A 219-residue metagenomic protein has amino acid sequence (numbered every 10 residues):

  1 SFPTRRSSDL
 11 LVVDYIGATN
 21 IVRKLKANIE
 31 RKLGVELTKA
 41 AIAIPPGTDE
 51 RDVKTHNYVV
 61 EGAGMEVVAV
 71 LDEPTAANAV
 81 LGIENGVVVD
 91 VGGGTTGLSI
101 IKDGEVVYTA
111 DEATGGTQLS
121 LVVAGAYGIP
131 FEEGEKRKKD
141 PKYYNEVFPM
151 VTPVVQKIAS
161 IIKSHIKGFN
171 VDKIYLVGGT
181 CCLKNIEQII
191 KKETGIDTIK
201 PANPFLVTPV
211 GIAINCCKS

Functional and structural regions predicted by a protein language model:
S1, T96-I100: Short beta-strand scaffold segments in enzyme catalytic cores
S1-V88, E105-S219: Nucleotide/phosphate-binding catalytic cleft detector across ATP-hydrolyzing and phosphate-transferring enzymes
S7, G94-G97: Ser/Thr-glycine-rich phosphate-binding loops at phosphate-binding pockets of nucleotides, nucleotide cofactors
V89-V91, L98-S99: Generic recognition of well-ordered secondary-structure surfaces with a strong bias for beta-strand segments
